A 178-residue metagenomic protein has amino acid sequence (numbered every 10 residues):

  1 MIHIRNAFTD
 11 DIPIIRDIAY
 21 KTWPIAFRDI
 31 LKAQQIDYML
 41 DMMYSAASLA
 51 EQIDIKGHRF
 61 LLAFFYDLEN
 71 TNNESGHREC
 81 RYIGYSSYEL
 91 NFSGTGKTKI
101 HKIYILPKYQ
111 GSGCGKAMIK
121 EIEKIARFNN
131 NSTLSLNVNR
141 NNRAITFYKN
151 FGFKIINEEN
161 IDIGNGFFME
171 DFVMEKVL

Functional and structural regions predicted by a protein language model:
M1-H3: Extreme N-terminal starter segment of soluble prokaryotic enzymes
N6-I12, R16-K108, I119-E121, I125 (+3 more regions): Acetyl-CoA-dependent GNAT
T95, G113, R143: Residues that form or flank phosphate/diphosphate-binding pockets in enzymes that use nucleotide phosphates
L106-K108, S112, R140: Active-site acidic-Proline motif in GNAT/NAT acetyltransferases
S112, N129-S132: Short coil/turn segments at alpha/beta junctions that flank glycine-rich nucleotide-binding fingerprints
K116: Residues forming the Rossmann-fold NAD(P)(H) cofactor-binding site
S132-I145, K149-L178: C-terminal "cap" of GNAT-fold acetyltransferases
